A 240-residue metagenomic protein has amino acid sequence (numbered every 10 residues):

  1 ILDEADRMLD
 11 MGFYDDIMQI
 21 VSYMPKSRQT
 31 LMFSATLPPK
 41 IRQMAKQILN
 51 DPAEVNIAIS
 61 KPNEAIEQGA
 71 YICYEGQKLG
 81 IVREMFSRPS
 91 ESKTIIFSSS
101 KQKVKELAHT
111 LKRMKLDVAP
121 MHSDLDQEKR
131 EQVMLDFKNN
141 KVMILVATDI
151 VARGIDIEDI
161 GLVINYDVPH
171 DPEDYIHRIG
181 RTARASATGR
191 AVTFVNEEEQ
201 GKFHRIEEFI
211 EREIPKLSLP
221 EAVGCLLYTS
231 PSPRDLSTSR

Functional and structural regions predicted by a protein language model:
I1-G224: Conserved helicase RecA-like core
Y228-S239: Single conserved hydrophobic/aromatic residue that forms the stacking wall/gate of nucleotide- or nucleobase-binding
